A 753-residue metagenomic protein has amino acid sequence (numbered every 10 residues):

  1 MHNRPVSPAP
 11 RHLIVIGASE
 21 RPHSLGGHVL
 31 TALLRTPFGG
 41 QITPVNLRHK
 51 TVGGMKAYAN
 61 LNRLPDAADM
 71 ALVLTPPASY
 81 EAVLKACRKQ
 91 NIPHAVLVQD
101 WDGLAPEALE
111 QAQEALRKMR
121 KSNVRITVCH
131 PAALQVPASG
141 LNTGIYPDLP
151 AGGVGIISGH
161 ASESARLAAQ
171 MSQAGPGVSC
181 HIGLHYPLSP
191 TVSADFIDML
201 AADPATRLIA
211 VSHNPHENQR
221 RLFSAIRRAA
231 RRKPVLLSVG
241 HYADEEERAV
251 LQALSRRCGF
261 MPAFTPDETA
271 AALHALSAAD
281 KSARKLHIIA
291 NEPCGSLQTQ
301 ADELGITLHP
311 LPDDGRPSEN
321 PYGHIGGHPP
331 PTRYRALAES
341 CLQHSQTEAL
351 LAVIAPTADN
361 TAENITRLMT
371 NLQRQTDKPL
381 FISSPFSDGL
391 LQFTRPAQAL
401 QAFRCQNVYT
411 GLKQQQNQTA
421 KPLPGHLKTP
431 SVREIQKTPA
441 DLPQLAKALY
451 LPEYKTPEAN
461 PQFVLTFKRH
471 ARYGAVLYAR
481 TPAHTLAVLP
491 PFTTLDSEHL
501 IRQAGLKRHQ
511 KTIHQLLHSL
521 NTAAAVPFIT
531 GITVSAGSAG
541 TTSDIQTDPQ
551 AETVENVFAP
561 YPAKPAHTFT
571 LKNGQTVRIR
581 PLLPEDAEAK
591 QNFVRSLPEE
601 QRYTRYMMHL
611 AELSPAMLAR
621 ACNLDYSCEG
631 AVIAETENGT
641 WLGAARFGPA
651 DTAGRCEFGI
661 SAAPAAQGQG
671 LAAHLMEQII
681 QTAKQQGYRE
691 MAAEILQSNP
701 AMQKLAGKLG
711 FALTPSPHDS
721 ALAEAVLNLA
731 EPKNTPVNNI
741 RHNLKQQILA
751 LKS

Functional and structural regions predicted by a protein language model:
M1-D544, A551: Catalytic-core regions of core metabolic enzymes, especially those transforming organic acids/acyl-group intermediates
D548-S753: Long, contiguous binding/interaction regions
